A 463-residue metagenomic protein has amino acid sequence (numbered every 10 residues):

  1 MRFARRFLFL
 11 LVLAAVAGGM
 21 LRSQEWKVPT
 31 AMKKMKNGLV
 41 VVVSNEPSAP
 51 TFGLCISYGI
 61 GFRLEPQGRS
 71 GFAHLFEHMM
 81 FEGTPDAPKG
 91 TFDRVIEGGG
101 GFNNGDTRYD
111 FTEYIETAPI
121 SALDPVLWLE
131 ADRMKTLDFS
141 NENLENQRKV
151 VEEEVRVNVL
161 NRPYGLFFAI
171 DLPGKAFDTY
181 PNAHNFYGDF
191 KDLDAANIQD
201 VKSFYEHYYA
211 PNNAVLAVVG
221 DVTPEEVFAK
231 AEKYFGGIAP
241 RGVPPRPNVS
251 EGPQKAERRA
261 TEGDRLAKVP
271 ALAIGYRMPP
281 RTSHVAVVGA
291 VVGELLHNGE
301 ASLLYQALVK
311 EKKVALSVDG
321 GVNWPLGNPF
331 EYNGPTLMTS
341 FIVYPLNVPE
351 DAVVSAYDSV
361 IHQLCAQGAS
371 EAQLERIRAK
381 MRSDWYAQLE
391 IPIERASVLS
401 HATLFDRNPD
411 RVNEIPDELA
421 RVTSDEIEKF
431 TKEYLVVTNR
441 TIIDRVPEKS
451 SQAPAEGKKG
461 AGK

Functional and structural regions predicted by a protein language model:
M1-F9: Bacterial N-terminal signal peptides that target proteins for export
L8-G18: Bacterial N-terminal signal peptides
G19-S23: Sec/Tat signal peptide C-region and signal peptidase I cleavage site
Q24-K33, P173-A214, R246-E251, P280-T282 (+3 more regions): Histidine-acidic residue clusters that define the catalytic metal-binding segment of zinc metallopeptidase domains
Q24-Y58: Mature N-terminal segment immediately following signal peptide/propeptide cleavage in secreted/periplasmic
S44, A49-Q67, G71-L75, K89-M134 (+6 more regions): M16 family metallopeptidases and their MPP-like homologs
E46, G174, V243-A307: His/Glu-based metal-binding/catalytic segments typifying zinc-dependent metallopeptidases
R148-K149, V157, G165, I198-Y234 (+1 more regions): Non-catalytic, conformational "gating/processing" segments within enzyme and secreted inhibitor domains
